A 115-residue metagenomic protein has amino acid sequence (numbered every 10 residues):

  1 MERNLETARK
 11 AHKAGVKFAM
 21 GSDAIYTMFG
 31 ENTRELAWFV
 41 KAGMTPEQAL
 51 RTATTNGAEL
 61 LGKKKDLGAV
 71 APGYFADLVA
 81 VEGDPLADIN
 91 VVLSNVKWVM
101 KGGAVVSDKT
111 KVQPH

Functional and structural regions predicted by a protein language model:
M1-P85: His/Asp/Glu-enriched, well-ordered alpha-helical/loop segment that forms or immediately abuts the divalent-metal
A53-T55, E59, P72-H115: C-terminal cap of metal-dependent C-N hydrolases
